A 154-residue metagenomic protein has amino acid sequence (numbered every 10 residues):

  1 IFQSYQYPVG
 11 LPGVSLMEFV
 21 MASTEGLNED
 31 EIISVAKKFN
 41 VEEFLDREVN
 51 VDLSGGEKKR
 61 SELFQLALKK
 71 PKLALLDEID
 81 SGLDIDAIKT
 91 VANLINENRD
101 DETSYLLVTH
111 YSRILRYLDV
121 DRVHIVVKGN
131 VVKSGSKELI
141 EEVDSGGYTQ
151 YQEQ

Functional and structural regions predicted by a protein language model:
Q3-Y7, P12-E31: Q-loop/switch helix immediately C-terminal to the Walker
E29-F44, E48: Conserved ABC ATPase "signature" region
E48-E57: Conserved ABC ATPase signature
L66-A67: ABC ATPase C-loop
L75-I79, D86: Walker B catalytic motif
I88-D101: Helical segment within the ABC ATPase nucleotide-binding domain
E102-H110: Conserved H-loop
R122, V126, N130-E153: Conserved beta-strand-loop-alpha-helix hinge in the C-terminal portion of ABC ATPase nucleotide-binding domains
